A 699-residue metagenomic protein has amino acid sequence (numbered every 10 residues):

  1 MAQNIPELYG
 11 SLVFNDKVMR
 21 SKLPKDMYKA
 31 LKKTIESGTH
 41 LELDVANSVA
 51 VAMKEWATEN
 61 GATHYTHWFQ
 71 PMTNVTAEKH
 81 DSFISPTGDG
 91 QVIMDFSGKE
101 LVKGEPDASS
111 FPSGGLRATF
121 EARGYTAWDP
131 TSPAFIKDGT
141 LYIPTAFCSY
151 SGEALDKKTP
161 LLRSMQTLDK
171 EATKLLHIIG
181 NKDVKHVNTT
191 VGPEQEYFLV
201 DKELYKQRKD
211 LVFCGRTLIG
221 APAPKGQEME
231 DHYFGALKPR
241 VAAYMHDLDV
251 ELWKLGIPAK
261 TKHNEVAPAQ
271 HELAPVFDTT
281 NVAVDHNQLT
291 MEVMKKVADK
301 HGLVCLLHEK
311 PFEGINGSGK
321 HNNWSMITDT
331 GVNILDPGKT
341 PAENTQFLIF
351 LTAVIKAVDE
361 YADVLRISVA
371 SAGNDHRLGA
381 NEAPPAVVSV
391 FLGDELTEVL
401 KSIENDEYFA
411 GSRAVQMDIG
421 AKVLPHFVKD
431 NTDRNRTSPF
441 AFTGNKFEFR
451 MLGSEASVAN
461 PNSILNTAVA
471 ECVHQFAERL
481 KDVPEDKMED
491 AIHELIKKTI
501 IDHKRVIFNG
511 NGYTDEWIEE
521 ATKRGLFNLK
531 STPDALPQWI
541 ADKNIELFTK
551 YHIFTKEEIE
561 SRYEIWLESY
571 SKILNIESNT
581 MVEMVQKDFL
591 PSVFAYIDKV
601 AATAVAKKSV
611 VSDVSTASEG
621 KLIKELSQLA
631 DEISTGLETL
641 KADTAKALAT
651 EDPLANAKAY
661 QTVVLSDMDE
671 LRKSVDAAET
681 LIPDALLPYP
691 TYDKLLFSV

Functional and structural regions predicted by a protein language model:
M1-D26, T140-L141, N264-L273: N-terminal flexible segment immediately upstream of the FAD-binding catalytic core in FAD-dependent oxidoreductases
M1-K17, E42, K238-P258: N-terminal-biased segments
E7-E121: Active-site core of metal-dependent hydrolases
V45-V49, F69-P71, K99-E100, F147 (+4 more regions): Active-site-proximal loop/turn and secondary-structure-junction residues that shape catalytic pockets, frequently
A62, T66-W68, H286-K300, M326 (+3 more regions): Hydrophobic/aromatic-rich, well-ordered segments within soluble, folded domains that form packed cores
N74-D89, S109, R208, G215-T217 (+4 more regions): Short linear, low-complexity motifs centered on an aromatic residue
A122-L307, N316-G319, M326-E564: Glycine-rich, acidic/polar active-site loops that bind/position phosphate-bearing ligands
T499-V699: C-terminal amphipathic alpha-helical interaction region
